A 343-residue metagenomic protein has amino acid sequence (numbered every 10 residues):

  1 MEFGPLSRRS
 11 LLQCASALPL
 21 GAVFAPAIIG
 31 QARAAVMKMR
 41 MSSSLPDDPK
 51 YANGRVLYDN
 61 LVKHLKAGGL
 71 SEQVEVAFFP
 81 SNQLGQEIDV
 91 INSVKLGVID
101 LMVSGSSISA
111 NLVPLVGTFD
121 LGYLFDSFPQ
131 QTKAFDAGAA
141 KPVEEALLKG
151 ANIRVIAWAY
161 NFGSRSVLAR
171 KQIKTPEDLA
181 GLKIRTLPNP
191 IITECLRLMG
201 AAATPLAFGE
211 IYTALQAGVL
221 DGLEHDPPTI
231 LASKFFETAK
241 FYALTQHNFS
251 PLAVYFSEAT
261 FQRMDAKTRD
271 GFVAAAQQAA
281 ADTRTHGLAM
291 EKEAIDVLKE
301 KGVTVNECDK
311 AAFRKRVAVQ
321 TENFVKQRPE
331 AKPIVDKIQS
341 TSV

Functional and structural regions predicted by a protein language model:
E2-P26, Q31-Q130, A139, E145-V343: N-terminal secretory/targeting leader peptides
